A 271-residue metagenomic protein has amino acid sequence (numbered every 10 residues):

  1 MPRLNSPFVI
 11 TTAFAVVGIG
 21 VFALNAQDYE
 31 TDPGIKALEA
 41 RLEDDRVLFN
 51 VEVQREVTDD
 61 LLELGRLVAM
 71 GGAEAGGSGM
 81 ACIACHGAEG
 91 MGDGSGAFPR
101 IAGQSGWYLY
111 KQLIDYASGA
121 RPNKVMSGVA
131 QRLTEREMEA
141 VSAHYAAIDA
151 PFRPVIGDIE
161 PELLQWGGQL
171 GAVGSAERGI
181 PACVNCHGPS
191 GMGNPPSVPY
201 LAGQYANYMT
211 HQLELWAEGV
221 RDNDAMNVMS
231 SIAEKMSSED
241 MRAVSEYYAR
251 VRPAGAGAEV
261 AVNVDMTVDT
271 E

Functional and structural regions predicted by a protein language model:
M1-L62, I114, A249-G255, E259-E271: N-terminal export/targeting leaders of redox proteins
A26-E30, G94-R100, Y116-D158, P195-Y200 (+3 more regions): Axial heme c-ligation environment in periplasmic c-type cytochrome domains
D32-S78, A147-A176, V268-E271: Electrostatic cytochrome c docking/interface patches
V51-G119: The feature marks the first
L64-V68, Y108, V125-G128, A140 (+4 more regions): Extracytoplasmic/secreted proteins, especially bacterial periplasmic and envelope-associated proteins
G79-A88, V141, I180-S190, L201 (+1 more regions): The canonical Cys-X-X-Cys-His
C85-M91, A102, A146-A147, C186-M192 (+1 more regions): Detector for the c-type heme attachment site
P99-S105, C186, P199-A206: Short cysteine/histidine-rich metal-coordination sites, predominantly Zn2+-binding motifs
